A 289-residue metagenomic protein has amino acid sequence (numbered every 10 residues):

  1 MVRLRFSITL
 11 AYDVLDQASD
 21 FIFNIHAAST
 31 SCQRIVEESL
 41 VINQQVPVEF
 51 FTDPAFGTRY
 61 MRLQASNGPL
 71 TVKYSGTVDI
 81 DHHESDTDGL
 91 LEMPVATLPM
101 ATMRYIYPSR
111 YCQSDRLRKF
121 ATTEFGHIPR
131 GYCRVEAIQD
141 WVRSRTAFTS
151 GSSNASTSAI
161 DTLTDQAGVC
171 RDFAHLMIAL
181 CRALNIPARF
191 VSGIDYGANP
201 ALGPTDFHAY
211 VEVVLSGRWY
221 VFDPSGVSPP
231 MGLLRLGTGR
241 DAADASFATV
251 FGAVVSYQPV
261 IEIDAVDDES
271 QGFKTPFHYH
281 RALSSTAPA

Functional and structural regions predicted by a protein language model:
M1-T87: Intrinsically disordered, low-complexity N-terminal segments that are enriched in acidic
V14, G126-H127, R218: A generic structural motif
D16, A27, V46, V78 (+5 more regions): A broadly conserved detector of short glycine/acidic/proline-rich loop/turn motifs that flank catalytic sites and bind
N24, S29, Q33-E38, G226-A245 (+3 more regions): Glycine-rich, small/acidic residue-mixed loop/short-helix segments
Q45-F50, A96-L98, P229-T238: Short, surface-exposed linear segments at secondary-structure transitions and domain or protein termini
V78-H82, D88, M100-G168, L176-I178 (+2 more regions): Secondary-structure boundary elements
L90-M93: Flexible, surface-exposed loop regions and adjacent strand-edge segments of Gram-negative outer-membrane beta-barrel
D140, D172-Q258: Hydrophobic/aromatic-rich core segments of domains that either
